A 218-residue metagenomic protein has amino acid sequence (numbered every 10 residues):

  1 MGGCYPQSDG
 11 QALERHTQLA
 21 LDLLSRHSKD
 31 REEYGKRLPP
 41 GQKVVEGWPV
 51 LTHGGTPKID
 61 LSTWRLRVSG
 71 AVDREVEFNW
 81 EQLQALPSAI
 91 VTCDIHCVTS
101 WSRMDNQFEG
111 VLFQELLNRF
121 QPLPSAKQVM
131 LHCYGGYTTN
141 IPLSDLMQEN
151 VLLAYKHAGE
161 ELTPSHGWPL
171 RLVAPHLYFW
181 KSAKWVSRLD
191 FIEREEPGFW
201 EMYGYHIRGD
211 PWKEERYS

Functional and structural regions predicted by a protein language model:
Y5-S218: Structured, non-membrane catalytic/scaffold regions adjacent to prosthetic-group chemistry
